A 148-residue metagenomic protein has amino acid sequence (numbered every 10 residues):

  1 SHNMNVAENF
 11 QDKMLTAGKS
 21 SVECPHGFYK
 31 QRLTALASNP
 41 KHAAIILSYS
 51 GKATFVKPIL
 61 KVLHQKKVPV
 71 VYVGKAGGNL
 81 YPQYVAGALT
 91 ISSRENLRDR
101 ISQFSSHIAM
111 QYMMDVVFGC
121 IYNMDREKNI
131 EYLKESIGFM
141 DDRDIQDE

Functional and structural regions predicted by a protein language model:
S1-Y112, V116-M124: Glycine-rich phosphate-binding loops that contact phosphosugars or nucleotide phosphates
E127-E148: A short, charged, Gly/Pro-tolerant segment at domain boundaries
